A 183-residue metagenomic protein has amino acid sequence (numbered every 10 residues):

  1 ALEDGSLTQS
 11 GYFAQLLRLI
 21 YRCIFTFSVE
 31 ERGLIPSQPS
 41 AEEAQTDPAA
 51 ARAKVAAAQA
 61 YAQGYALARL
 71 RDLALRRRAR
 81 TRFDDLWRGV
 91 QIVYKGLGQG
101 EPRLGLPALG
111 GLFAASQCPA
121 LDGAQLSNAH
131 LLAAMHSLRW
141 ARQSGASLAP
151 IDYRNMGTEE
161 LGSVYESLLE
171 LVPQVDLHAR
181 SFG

Functional and structural regions predicted by a protein language model:
A1-G183: Preference for the N-terminal adenyl/adenosyl cofactor-binding alpha/beta module
